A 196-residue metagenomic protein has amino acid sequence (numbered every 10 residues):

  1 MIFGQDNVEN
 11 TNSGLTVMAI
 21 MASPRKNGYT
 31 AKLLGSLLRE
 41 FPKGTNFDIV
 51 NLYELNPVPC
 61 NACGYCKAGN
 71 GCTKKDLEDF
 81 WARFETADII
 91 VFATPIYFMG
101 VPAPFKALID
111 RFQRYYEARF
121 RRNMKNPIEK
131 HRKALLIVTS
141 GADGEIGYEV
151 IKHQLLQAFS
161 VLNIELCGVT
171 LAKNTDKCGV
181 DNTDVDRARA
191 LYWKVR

Functional and structural regions predicted by a protein language model:
M1-T94, M99-E117, C178-R196: N-terminal beta1-alpha1-beta2 submodule of the flavodoxin-like/Rossmannoid cofactor-binding fold
G14, G44-N46, H131, N163-L166: A generic structural signal for alpha->beta connector loops
N46, R121-M124, T175: Sparse recognition of residues in long alpha-helices and their boundaries
L108, P127-H131, T175: Short alpha-helical linear motifs
R121-E165: Short, glycine-/small-residue-rich phosphate/pyrophosphate-handling segment
S140-D143, K173-K177: A short, flexible beta-alpha/helix-coil linker loop
C167-A172: Beta-strand-loop-alpha "switch" segments that mediate conformational coupling across diverse proteins
